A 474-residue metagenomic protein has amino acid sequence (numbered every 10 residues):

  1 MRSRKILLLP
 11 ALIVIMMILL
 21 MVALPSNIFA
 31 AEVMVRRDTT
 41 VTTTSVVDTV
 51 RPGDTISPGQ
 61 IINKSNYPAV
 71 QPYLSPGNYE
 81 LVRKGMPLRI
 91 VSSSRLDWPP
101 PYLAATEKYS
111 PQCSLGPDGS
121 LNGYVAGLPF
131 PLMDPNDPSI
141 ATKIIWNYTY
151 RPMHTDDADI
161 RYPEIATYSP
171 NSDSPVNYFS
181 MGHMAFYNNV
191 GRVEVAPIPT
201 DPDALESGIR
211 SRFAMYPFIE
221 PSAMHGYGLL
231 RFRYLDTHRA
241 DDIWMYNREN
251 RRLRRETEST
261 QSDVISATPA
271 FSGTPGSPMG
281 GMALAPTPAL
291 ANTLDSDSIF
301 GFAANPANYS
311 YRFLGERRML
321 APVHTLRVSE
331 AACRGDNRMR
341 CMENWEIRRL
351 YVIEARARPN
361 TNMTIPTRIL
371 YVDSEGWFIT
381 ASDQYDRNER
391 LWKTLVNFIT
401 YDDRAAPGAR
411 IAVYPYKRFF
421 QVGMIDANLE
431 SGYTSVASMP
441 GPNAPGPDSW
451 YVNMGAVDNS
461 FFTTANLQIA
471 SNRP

Functional and structural regions predicted by a protein language model:
M1-L9: N-terminal secretory signal peptides that target proteins for export/translocation
P10-A23: Bacterial N-terminal signal peptides
L24-A30: Sec/Tat signal peptide C-region and signal peptidase I cleavage site
A31-L132, N250, Q261-N337, R348 (+2 more regions): Non-transmembrane domains of secretory- and envelope-associated proteins
E32-A240, N247: Solvent-exposed N-terminal domain segments of exported/luminal and surface proteins
H225-G228, R239-A240, M363-T367, T380 (+1 more regions): Short, surface-exposed coil-to-beta transition loops
N344-N362, P366-F378, Y385-R387: Extended serine/threonine-enriched, polar tracts that run as long, contiguous segments within proteins
